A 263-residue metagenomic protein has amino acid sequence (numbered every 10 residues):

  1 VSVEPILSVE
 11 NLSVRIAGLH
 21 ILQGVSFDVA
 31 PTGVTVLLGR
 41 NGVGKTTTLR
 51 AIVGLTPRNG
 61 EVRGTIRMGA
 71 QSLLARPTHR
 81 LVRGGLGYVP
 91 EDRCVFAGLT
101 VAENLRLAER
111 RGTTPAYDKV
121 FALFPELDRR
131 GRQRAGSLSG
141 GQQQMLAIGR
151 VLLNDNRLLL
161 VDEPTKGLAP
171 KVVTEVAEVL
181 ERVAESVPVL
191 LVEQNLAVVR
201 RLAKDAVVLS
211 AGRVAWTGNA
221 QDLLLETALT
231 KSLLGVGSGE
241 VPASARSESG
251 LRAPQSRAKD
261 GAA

Functional and structural regions predicted by a protein language model:
V3-A263: Glycine-rich phosphate-binding loops of nucleotide-dependent enzymes
